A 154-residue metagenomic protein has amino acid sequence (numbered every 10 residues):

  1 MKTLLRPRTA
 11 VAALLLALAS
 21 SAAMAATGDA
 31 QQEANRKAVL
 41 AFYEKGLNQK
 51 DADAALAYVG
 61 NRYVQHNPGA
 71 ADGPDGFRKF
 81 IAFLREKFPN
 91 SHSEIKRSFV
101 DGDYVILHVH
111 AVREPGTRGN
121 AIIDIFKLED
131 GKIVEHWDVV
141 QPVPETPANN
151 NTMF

Functional and structural regions predicted by a protein language model:
M1-V11: Bacterial N-terminal signal peptides that target proteins for export
L4-L5, S21, A25: N-terminal twin-arginine translocation
A10-S21: Bacterial N-terminal signal peptides
M24-F154: C-terminal and inter-domain tail/linker signature
